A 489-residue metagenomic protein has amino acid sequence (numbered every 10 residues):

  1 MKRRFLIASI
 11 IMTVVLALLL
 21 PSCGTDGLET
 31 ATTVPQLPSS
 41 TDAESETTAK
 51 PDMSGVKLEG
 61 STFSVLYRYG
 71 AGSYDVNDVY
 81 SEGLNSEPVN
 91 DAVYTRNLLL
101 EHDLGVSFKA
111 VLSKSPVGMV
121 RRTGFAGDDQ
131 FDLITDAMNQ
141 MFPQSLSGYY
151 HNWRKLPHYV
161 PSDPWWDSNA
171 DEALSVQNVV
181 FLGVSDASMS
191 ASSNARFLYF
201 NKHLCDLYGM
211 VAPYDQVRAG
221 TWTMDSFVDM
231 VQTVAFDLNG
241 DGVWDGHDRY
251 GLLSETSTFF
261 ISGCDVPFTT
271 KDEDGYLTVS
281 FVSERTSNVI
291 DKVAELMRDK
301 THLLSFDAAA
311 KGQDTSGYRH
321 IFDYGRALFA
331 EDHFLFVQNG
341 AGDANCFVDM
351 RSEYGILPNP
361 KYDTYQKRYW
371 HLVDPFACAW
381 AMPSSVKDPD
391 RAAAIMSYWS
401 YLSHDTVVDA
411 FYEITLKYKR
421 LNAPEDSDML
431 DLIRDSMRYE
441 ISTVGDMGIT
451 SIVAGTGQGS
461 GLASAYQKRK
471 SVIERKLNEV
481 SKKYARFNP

Functional and structural regions predicted by a protein language model:
L18-S22: C-terminal motif of bacterial Sec signal peptides marking the signal peptidase cleavage site
L58-N90, V106-A110, L133, L252: Short, well-ordered beta-strand elements
S64-Y69, D128-I134, M138, S175-L198 (+2 more regions): Extracytoplasmic/periplasmic solute-binding protein
D103-V176, Y208, L328: Extracytoplasmic "Venus flytrap"/periplasmic binding protein-like
K155-W166, V217-A219, D245, V266-N288 (+1 more regions): Short, solvent-exposed loop/beta-turn-alpha elements that line the ligand-binding surface or hinge of extracytoplasmic
V228-Q232, T270-Y318: Glycine-centered hinge/linker elements that transmit conformational signals in sensory and ligand-binding systems
F347-I414: Extracytoplasmic/periplasmic substrate-recognition and gating elements
S384-A393, S403-P489: Conserved C-terminal helix/tail region of periplasmic/extracytoplasmic solute-binding proteins
